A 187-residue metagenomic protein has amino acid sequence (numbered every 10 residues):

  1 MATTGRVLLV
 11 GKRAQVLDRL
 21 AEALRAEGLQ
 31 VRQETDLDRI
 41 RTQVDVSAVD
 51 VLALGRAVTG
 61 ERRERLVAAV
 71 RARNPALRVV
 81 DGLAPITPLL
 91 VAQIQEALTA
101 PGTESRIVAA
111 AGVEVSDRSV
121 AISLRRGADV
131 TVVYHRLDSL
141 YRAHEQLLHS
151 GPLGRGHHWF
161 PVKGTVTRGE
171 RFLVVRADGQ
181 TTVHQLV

Functional and structural regions predicted by a protein language model:
T4-A14, L20, L52: Conserved acidic segment of CheY-like receiver
G28-D36: Short hydrophobic/Thr-rich beta-strand motif most characteristic of the beta2 strand and flanking loop of CheY-like
T35-V49: Acidic, metal-coordinating helix/loop segments flanking the phosphotransfer/catalytic sites of two-component signaling
L54-A69: Conserved phosphotransfer microenvironments
A69-I107: Ser/Thr/Gly-rich flexible loops in soluble cytosolic domains mediating phosphotransfer, phosphorylation
E96-R125: Extracellular ectodomain segments of secreted/surface proteins
D138-W159: Solvent-exposed serine/threonine-rich low-complexity stretches and specific carbohydrate-binding patches
F160-V162, V166-G179: Short, aromatic- and glycine-rich surface loops/edge beta-strands on solvent-exposed regions
